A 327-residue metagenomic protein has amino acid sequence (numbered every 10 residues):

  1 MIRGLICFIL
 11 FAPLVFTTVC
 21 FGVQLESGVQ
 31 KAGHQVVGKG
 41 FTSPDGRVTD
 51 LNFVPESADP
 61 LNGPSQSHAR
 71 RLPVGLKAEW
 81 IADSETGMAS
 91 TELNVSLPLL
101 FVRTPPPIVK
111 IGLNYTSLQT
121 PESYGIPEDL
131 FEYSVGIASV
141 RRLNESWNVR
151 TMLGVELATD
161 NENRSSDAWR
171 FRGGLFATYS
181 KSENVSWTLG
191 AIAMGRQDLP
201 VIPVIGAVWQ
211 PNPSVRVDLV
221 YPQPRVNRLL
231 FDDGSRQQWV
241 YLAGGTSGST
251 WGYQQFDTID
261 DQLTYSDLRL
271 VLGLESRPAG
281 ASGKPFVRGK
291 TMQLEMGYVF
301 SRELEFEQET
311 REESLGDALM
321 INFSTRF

Functional and structural regions predicted by a protein language model:
M1-A69: Cleavable N-terminal export/targeting peptides
P60-R71, L99-I108, R142-N148, E183-N184 (+3 more regions): Short loop/turn motifs that connect adjacent beta-strands in outer-membrane beta-barrel proteins
V74-A78, V109-L113, T151-L153, W187-L189 (+4 more regions): Membrane-embedded beta-strand positions of outer-membrane beta-barrel proteins
A78-S84, L113-Q119, V155-N161, A191-Q197 (+5 more regions): Transmembrane beta-strands of outer-membrane beta-barrel pores
S84-T91, G125-F131, R164-W169, G195-Q197 (+3 more regions): Replace "Gram-negative outer membrane beta-barrel proteins" with "bacterial and organellar outer membrane beta-barrel
L97-F101, S139-R141, Y179, A193 (+5 more regions): Residue-level signature of outer-membrane beta-barrel architecture
G125, R236-E305, R311: Outer membrane beta-barrel transmembrane domains
V204-V208, L272-L274, E313-F327: Outer-membrane beta-barrel "beta-signal"
